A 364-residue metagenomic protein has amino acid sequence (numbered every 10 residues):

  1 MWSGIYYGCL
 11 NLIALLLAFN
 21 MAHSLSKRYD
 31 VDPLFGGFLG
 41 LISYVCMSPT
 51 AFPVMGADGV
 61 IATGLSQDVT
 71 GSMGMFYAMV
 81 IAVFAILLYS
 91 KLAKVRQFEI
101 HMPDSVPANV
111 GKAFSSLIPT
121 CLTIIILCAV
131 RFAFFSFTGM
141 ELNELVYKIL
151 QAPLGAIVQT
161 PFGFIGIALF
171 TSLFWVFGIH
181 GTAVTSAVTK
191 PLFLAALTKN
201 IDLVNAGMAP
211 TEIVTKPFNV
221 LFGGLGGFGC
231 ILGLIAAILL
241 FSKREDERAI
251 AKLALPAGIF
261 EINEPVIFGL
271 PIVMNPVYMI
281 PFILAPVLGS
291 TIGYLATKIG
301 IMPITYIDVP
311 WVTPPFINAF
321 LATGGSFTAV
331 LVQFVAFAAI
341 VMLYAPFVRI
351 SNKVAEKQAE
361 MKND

Functional and structural regions predicted by a protein language model:
M1-A14, A18-H180, P310-D364: Signature of multi-pass transmembrane helix bundles
M1-G4, E144-L150, P210-K216, A237-R248 (+1 more regions): Short juxtamembrane and helix-loop transition motifs at transmembrane-helix boundaries in membrane proteins
F35-Y44, S186-P191, F282-G289, D308: Central hydrophobic cores of alpha-helical transmembrane segments in multi-pass integral membrane proteins
D58-G59, I201-T211, L253-P256, I267-D364: Transmembrane alpha-helical segments and their short flanking loops that form helix-hairpins/helix-helix interfaces
C121, I125, A129, A133 (+10 more regions): Hydrophobic alpha-helical segments of membrane proteins
F134-L145, A187, L192, M208-T211 (+1 more regions): Extracellular/periplasmic helix-exit of transmembrane alpha-helices
L169-T182, P191-A195, F260, P265: Transmembrane alpha-helix interface/packing and boundary motifs in multi-pass membrane proteins, characterized by
A195-P286: Helix-loop-helix junctions within the multi-pass membrane cores of secondary transporters/permeases
